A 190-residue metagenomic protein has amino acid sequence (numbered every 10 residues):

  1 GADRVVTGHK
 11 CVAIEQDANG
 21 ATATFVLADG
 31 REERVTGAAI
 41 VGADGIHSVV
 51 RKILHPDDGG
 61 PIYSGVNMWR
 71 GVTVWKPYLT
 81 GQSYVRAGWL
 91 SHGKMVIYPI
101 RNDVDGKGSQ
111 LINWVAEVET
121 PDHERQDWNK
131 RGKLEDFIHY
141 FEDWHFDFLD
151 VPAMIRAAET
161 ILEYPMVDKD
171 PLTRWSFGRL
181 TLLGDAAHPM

Functional and structural regions predicted by a protein language model:
A2-I155: Conserved FAD-binding catalytic core of PHBH/FMO-like flavoproteins
V41-G42, W69, I97, D136-F137 (+2 more regions): Conserved mid-domain beta->alpha element of the FAD-binding
